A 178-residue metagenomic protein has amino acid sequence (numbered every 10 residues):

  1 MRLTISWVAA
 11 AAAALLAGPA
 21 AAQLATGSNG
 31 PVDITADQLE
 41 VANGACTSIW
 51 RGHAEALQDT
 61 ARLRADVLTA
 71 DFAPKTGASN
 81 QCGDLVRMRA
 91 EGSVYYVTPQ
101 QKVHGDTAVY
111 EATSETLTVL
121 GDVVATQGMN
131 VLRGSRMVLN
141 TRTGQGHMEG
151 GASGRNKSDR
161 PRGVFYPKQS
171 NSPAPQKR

Functional and structural regions predicted by a protein language model:
M1-R178: Mature-chain termini and adjacent capping regions
